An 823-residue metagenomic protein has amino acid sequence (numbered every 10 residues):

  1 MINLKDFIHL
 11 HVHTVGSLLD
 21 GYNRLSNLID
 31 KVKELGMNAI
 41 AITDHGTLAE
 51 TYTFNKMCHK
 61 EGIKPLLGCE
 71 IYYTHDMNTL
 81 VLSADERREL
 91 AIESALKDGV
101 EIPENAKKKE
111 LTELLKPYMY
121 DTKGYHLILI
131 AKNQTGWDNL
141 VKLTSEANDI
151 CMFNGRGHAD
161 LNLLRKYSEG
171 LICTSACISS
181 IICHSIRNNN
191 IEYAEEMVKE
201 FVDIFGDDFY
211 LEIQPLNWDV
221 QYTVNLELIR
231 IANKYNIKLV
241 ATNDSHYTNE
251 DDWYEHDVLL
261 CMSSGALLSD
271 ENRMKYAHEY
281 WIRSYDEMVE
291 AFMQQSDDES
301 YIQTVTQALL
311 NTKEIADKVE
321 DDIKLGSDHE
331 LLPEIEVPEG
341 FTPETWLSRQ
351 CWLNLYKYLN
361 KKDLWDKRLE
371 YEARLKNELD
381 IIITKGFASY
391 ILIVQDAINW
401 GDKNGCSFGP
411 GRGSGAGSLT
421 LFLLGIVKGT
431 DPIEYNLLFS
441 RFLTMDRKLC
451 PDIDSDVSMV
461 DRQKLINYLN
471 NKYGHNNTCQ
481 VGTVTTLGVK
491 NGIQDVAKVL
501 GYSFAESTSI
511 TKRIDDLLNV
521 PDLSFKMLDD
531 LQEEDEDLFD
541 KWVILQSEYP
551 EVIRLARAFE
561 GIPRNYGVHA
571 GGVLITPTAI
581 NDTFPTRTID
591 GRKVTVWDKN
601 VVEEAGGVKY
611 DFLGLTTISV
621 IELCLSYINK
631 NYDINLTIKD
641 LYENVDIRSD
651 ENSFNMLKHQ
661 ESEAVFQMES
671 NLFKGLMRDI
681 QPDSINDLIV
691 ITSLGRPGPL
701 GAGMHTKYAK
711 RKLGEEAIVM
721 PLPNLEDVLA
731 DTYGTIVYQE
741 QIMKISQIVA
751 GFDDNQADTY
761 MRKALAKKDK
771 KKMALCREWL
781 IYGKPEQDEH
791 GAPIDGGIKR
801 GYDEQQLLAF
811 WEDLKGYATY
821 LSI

Functional and structural regions predicted by a protein language model:
M1-K97, E101, K109-I823: Alpha-helical scaffold/interaction cores of sigma-54-like transcription cofactors and many family A DNA polymerases
